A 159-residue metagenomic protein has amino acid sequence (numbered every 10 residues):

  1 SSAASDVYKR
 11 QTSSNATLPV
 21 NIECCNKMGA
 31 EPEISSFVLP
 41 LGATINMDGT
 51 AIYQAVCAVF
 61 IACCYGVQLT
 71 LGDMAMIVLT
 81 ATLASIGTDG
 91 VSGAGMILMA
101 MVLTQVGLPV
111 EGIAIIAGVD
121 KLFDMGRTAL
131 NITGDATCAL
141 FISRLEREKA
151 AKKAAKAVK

Functional and structural regions predicted by a protein language model:
S1-Y8: Short, small-residue-biased leader/transition segments that mark boundaries at the very start of proteins
S5, N21-C25, I34-F37, L41 (+2 more regions): Hydrophobic alpha-helical segments of integral membrane proteins, encompassing both true transmembrane helices
K9-R10, P19-K27, P40, L103 (+1 more regions): Generic transmembrane alpha-helix signature in multi-pass membrane proteins, especially transporters/channels
K9-T17, K27-A30, N46-Y53, I86-A94 (+1 more regions): Short helix-coil transition sites and intra-membrane helix breaks within transmembrane domains of multi-pass
N21-A30, T44, A139-L145: Helix-loop junctions at the membrane interface of multi-pass solute transporters
K27-G42, G72, E111-I113: Membrane-interface alpha-helices at helix entry/exit sites of multi-pass transporters
S35-L41, M47-C57: Helical hairpin unit composed of two closely spaced alpha helices linked by a short loop
A55-K159: Transmembrane alpha-helical segments and their short flanking loops that form helix-hairpins/helix-helix interfaces
